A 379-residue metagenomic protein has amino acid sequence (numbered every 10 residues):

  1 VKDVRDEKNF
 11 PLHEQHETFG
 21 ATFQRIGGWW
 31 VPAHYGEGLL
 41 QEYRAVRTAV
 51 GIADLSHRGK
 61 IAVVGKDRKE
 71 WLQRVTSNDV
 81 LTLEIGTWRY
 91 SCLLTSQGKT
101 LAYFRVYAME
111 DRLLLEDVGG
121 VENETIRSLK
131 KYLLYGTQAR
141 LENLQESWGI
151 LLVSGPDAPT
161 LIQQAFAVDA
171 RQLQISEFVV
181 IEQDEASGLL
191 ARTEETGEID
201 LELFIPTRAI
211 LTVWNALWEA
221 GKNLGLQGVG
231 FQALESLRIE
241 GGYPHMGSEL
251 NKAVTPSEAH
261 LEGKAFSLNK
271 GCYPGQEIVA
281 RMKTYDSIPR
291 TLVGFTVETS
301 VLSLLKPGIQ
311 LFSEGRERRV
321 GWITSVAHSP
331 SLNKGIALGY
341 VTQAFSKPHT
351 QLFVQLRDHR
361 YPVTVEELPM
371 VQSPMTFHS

Functional and structural regions predicted by a protein language model:
V1-Y90, L94, G98-L101: Acidic, proline/glycine-enriched N-terminal capping motif
R5, F104, V254-T255, A259-S379: Glycine-rich, small/acidic residue-mixed loop/short-helix segments
R5-V31, Y35-G36, L133, Q138-L292 (+2 more regions): Glycine-rich, acidic
G27, S96-Q97, M109, E182-D184 (+3 more regions): Short strand-coil-strand connectors
K66-D67, V118-N123, P156-A158, P206-L211 (+1 more regions): Helix N-cap motif at beta-to-alpha junctions
K66-E110, S154-E195: A glycine-rich (often HGG/GG-containing) alpha/beta subdomain
V75, R127-K131, A165-A167, V213-K222 (+2 more regions): Short amphipathic alpha-helices in soluble, non-transmembrane regions that often serve as interface/regulatory elements
L113-E116, I199-I205, K334-T342: A generic structural motif
